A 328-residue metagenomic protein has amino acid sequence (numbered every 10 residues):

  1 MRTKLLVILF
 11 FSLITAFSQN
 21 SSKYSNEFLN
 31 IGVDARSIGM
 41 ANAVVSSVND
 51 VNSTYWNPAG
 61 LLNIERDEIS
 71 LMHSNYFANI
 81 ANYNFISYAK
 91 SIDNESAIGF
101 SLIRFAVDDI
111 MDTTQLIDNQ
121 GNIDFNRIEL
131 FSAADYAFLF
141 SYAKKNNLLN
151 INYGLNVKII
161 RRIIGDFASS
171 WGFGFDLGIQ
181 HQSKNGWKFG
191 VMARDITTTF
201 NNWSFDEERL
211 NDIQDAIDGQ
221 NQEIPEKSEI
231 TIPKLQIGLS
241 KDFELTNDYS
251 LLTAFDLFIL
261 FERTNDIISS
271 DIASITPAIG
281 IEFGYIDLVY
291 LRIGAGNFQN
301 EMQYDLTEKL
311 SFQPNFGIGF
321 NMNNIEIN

Functional and structural regions predicted by a protein language model:
M1-K23: Bacterial Sec-dependent N-terminal signal peptides
Q19-N328: Subset of outer-membrane beta-barrel
